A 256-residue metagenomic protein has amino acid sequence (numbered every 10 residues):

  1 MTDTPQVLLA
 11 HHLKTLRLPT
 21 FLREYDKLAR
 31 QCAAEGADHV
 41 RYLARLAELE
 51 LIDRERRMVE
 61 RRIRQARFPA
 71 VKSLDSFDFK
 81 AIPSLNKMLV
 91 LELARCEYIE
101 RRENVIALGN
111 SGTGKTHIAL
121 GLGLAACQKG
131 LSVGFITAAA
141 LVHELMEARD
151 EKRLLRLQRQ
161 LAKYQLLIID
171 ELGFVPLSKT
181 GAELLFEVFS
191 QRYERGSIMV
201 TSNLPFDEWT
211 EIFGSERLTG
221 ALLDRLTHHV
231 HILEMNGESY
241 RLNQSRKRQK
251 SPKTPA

Functional and structural regions predicted by a protein language model:
M1-H11, R248-A256: Intrinsically disordered, low-complexity and often Lys/Arg-enriched segments
V7, H11-K14, R23-D26, R41-R45 (+12 more regions): Solvent-exposed alpha-helical segments within well-ordered globular domains of core cellular machineries
P19-A70: Interdomain "pre-motor" coupling segment immediately N-terminal to P-loop NTPase/helicase cores
R54-L108: Extended interfacial segments that mediate partner engagement and assembly in macromolecular machines
L85-K163, T210-F213: Conserved P-loop
S132-I136, A140-K163, L172-A256: Replace "adjacent to P-loop NTPase cores in ATP/GTP-dependent enzymes" with "adjacent to NTP-binding cores
L166: Walker B motif beta-strand of ABC-family P-loop ATPases
